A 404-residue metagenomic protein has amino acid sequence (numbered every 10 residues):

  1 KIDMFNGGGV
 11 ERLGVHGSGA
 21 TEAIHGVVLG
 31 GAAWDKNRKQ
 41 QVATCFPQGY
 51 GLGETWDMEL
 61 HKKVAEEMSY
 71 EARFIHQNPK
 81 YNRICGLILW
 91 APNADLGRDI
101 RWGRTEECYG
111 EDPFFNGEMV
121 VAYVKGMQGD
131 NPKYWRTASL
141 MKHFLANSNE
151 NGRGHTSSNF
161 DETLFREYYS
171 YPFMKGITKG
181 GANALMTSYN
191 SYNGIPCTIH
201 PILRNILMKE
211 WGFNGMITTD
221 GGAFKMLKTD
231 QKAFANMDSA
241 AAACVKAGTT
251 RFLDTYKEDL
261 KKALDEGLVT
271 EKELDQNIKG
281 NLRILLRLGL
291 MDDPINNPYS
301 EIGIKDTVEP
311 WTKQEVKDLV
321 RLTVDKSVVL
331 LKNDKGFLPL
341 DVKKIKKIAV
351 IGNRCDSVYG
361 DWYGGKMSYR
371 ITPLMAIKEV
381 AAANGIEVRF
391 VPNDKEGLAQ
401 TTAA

Functional and structural regions predicted by a protein language model:
K1-A404: Glycoside hydrolase catalytic-domain context in secreted enzymes
